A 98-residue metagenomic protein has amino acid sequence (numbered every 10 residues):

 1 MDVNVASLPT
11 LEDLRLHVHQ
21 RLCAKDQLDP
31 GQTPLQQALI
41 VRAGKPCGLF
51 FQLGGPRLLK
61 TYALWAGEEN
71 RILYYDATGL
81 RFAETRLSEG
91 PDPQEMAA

Functional and structural regions predicted by a protein language model:
M1-L49: Negatively charged, low-complexity tracts enriched in Asp/Glu with abundant Ser/Thr
V5-S7, L53, Y74-D76: Surface-exposed beta-strand edges and flanking loops
P9, P46, P56, P91-P93: Proline-rich intrinsically disordered, low-complexity coils
L14, V18, L22, F50-F51 (+3 more regions): Generic hydrophobic secondary-structure signal
K25-L28, Q32, Q36, A63-W65 (+2 more regions): General "foldedness" signal
L35-R71: Amphipathic, interaction-prone secondary-structure segments
E69-A98: A short, surface-exposed interaction/processing loop segment used at functional sites
